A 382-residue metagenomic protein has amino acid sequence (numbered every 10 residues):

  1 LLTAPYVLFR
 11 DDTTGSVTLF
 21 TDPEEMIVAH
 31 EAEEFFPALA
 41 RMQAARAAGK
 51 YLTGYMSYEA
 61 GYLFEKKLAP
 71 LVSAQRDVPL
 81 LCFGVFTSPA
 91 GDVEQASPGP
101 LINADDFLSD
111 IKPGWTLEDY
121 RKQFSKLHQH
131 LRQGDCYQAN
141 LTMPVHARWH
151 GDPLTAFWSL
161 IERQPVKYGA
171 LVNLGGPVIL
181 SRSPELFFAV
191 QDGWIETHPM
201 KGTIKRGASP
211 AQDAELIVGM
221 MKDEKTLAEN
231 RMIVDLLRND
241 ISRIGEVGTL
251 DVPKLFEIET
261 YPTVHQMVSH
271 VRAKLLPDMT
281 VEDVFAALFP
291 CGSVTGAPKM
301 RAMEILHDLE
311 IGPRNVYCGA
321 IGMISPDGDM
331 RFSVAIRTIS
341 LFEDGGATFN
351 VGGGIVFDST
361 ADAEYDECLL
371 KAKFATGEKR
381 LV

Functional and structural regions predicted by a protein language model:
L1-V382: Extended alpha-helical targeting/anchoring segments, especially N-terminal organellar/secretory targeting helices
